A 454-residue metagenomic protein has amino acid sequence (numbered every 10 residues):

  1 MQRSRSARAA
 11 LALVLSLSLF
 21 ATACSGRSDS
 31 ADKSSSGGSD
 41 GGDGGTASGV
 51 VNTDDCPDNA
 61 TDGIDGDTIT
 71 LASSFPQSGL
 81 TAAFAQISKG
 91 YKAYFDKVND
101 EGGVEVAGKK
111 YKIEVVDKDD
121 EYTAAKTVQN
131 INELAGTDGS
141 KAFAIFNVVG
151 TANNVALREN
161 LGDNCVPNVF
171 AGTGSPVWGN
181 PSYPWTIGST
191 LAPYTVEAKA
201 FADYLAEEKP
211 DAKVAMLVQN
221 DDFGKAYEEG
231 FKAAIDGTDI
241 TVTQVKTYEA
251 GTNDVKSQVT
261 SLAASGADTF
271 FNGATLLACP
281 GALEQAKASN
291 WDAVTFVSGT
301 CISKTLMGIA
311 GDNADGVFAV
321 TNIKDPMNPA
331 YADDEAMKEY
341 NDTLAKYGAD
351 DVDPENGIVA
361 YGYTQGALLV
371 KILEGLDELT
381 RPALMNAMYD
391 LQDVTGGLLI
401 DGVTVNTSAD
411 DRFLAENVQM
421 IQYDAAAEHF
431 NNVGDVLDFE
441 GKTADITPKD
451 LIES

Functional and structural regions predicted by a protein language model:
A23-D43: Bacterial lipoprotein signal-peptidase II cleavage site
K33-S39, A82-K89, V104-N180, Y248-N253 (+1 more regions): Beta-alpha junction/loop-to-helix N-cap segments that form part of ligand/metal-binding clefts
S39-D58, T395-S454: Solvent-exposed, acidic/polar segments of extracytosolic/periplasmic ligand-binding ectodomains
A47-D67, A72-K92, K118-A124, G150 (+3 more regions): Extracytoplasmic "Venus flytrap"
C56, G139-Q244, D292-A319: Extracytoplasmic ligand/sensor domains, especially the bilobed periplasmic-binding protein
T127, G188-K213, N253-K256, C279 (+1 more regions): Hydrophobic alpha-helical segments within soluble ligand-binding/sensing domains
L191, A288-Y363, T447-E453: Extracellular/periplasmic periplasmic-binding protein-like sensory domains
K346-Y347, D351-V359, V370-N432: Segments of small-molecule ligand-sensing domains
